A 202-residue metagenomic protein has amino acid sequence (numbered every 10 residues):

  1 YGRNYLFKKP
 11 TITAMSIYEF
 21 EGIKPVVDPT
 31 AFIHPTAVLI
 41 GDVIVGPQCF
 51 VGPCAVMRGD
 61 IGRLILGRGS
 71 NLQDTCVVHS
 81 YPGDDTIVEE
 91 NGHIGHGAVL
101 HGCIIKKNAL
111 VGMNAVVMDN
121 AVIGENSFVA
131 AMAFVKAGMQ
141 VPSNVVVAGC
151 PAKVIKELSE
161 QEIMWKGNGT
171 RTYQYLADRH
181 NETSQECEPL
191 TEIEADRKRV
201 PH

Functional and structural regions predicted by a protein language model:
Y1-A14: Short, Lys/Arg-enriched N-terminal segments with co-localized hydrophobic residues within the first ~10-30 amino acids
T13-S16, V77: Generic structural motif recognizing short loop/turn segments at the entrances and edges of beta-strands
M15-V26, H34, T86, E90-V99 (+2 more regions): C-terminal segments of enzyme domains that contribute to small-molecule binding surfaces
F20-V147, P151-V154: Structural signal for interior beta-strand "rungs" in well-ordered beta-sheet cores of soluble enzyme domains
